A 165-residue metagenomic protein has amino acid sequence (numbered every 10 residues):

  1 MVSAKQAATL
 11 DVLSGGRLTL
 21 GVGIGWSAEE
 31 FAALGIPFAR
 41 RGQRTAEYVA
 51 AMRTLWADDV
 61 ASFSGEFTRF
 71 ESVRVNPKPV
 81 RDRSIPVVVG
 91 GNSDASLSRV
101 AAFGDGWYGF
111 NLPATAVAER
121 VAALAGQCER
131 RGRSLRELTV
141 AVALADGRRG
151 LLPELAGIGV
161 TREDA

Functional and structural regions predicted by a protein language model:
M1-A165: Active-site-adjacent structural elements that line small-molecule/cofactor binding pockets in enzymes
